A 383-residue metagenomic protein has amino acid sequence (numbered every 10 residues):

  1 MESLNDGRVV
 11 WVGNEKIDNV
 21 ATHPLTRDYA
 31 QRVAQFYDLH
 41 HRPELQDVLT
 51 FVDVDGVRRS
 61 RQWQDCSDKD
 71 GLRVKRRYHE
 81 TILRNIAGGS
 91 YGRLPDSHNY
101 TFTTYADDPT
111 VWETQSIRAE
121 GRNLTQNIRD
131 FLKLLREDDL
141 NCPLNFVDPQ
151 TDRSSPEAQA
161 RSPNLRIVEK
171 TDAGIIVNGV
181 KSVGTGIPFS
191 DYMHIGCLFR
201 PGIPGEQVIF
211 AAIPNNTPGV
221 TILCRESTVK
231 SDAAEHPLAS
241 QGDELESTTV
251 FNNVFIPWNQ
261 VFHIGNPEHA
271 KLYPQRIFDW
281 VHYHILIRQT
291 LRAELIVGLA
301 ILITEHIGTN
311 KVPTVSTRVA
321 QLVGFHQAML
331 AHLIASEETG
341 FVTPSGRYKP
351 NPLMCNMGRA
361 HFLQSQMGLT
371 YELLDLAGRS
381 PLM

Functional and structural regions predicted by a protein language model:
M1-Y37: N-terminal-proximal low-complexity accessory segments that begin disordered and transition into the first
D6, L353-M383: Alpha-helix capping/hinge segments and adjacent helical runs
D38-C142: Internal helix-loop-helix
T50-V54, R347, D375-M383: Long amphipathic alpha-helical coiled-coil segments
D139-D152: A short, Trp-centered hydrophobic/proline-enriched beta-strand micro-motif
V180, G184-S231: A short core secondary-structure module
D232-H326: Glycine-rich beta->alpha junctions and the first turn(s) of the following alpha-helix
A320-V342, H361-Q364, G368, L374: Loop-to-helix element that buttresses phosphate recognition and phosphoryl-transfer chemistry
